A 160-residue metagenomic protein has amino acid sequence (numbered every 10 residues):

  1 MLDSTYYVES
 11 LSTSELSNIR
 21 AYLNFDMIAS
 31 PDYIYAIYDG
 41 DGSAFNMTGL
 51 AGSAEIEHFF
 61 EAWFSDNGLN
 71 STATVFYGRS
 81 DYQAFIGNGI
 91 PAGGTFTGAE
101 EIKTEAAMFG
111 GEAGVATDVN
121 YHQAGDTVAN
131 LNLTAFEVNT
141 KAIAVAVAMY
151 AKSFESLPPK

Functional and structural regions predicted by a protein language model:
M1-T104, G111: Metal-dependent peptidase/peptidase-like ectodomains
E101-K160: His/Asp/Glu-rich mid-to-C-terminal helical/loop segments that flank catalytic regions of hydrolases
